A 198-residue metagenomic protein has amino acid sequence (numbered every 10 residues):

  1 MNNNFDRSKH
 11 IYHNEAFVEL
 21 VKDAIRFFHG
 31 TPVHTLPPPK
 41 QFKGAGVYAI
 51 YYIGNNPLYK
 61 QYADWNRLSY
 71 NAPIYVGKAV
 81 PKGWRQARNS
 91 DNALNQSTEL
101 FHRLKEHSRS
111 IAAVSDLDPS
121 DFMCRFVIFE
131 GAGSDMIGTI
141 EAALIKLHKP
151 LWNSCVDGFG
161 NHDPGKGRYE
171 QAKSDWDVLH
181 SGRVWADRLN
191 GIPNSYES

Functional and structural regions predicted by a protein language model:
M1-I74, K78-S198: Boundary/linker segments flanking structured domains
